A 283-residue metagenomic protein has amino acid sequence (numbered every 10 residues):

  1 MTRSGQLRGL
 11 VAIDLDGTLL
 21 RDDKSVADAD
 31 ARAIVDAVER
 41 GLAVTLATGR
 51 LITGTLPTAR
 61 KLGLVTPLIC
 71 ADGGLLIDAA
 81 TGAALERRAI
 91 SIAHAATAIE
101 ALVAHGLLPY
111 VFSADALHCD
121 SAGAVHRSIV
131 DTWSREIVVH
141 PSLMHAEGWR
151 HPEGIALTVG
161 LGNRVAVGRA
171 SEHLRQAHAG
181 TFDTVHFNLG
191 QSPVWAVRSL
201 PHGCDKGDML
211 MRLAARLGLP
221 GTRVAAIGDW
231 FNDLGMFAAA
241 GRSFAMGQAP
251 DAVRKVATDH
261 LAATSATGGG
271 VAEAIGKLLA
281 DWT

Functional and structural regions predicted by a protein language model:
M1-I13, E39, K61: Non-catalytic pre-domain segments flanking phosphatase-related domains
T2-L10, V26-A27, S199-T283: Mg2+-dependent phosphoryl-transfer enzymes with acidic/Ser/Thr/Gly-rich catalytic loops
L7-D23, A98, F237: Asp-based phosphoryl-transfer active-site loop
S25-T132: Active-site phosphate-binding/coordination module
D30, T55-A59, A170, L174 (+2 more regions): Hydrophobic packing residues within well-ordered alpha-helices of enzyme cores
A31-E39, V103, R175, M211-A215 (+1 more regions): Surface-exposed amphipathic alpha-helices with a cationic face
L62-L64, A71-D72, H178-G180, A239-A240 (+1 more regions): Short, structured coil segments at secondary-structure junctions
F112-I227, F231-D233: Conserved acidic, metal-coordinating active-site core of Asp-based, Mg2+-dependent phosphoryl-transfer enzymes
